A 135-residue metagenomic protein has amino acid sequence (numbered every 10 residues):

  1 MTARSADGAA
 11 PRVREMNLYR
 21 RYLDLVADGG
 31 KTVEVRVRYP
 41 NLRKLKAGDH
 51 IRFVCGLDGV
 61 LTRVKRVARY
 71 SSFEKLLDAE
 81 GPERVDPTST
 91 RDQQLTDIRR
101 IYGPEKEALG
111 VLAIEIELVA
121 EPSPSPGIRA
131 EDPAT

Functional and structural regions predicted by a protein language model:
T2-A47: Compositionally biased, charged N-terminal/linker segments
R4-R14, L77, L109-G110, E117-V119: Ribonuclease/tRNase effector modules and their secretory precursors
A9-A10, I128-D132: Long, charged, low-complexity intrinsically disordered regions
Y39, R66-A68, A120: A mature extracytoplasmic/lumenal domain signature
G48-G56: Short conserved beta-strand and strand-loop elements enriched in small hydrophobics with frequent Asp/Gly
G59-R69: Short beta-strand-centered aromatic/proline hotspots
Y70-V85: Short, solvent-exposed secondary-structure boundary/capping segments
G81-P124, D132-T135: Glycine- and charge-enriched low-complexity intrinsically disordered segments
